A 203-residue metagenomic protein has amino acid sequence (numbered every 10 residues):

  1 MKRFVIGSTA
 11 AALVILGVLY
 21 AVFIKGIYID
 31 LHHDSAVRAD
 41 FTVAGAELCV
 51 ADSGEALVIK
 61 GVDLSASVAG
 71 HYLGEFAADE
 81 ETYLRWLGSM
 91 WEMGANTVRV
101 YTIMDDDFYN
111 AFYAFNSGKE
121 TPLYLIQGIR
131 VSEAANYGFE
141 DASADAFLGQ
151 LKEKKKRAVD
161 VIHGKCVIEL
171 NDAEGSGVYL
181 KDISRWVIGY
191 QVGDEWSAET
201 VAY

Functional and structural regions predicted by a protein language model:
M1-L16: N-terminal Sec-pathway targeting helices
Y20-S89: N-terminal carbohydrate-binding accessory modules
S53, E92, G118-E120, L180-W186: Extracellular/periplasmic catalytic domains that process cell-envelope and extracellular macromolecules
K60-L64, V98-V100, L125-I129, I188-V192: Hydrophobic faces of well-ordered beta-strands that scaffold small-molecule active sites in alpha/beta enzyme cores
S65-A69, I103-D106, V131-A135, D194-E199: Solvent-exposed loop/turn segments at secondary-structure junctions within structured extracellular/periplasmic domains
E80-A146: Aromatic-lined substrate-binding rim segments of carbohydrate-active enzymes
A114-G128, G149-I162, I188, E195: Hydrophobic or amphipathic alpha-helical targeting/insertion segments
K154-Y203: Active-site groove signature of glycoside hydrolases
